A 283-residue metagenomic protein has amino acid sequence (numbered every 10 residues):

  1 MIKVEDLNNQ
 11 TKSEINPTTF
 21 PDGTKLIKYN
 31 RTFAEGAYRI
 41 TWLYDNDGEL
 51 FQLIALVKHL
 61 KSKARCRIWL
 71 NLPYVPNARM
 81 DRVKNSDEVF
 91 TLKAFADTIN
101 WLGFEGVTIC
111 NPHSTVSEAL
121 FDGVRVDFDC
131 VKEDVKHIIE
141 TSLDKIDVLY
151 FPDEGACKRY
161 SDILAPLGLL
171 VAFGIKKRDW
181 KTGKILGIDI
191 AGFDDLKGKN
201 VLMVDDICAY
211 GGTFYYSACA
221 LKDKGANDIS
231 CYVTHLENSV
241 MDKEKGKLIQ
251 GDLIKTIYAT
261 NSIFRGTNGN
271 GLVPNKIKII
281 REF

Functional and structural regions predicted by a protein language model:
M1-F283: PRPP-associated nucleotide enzymes
